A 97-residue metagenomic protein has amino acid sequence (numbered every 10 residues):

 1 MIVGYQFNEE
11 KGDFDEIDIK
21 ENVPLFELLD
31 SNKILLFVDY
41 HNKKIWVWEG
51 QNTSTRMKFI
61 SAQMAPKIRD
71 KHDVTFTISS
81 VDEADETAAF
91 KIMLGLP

Functional and structural regions predicted by a protein language model:
M1-P97: Long, low-complexity regulatory segments enriched in Ser/Thr/Pro/Gly and acidic residues
